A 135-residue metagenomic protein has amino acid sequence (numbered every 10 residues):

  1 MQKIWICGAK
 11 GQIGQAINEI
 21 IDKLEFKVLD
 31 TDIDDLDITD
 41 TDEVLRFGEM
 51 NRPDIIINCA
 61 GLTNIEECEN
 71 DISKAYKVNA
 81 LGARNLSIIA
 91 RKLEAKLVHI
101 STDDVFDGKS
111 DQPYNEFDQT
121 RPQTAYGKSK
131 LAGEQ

Functional and structural regions predicted by a protein language model:
K3-K23: N-terminal Rossmann NAD(P)H-binding glycine-rich loop of SDR-like oxidoreductase domains
C7, T31, I56-A60, L97-D103: SDR active-site strand-loop-helix element
G14, I65-E66, F106-G108: Glycine/Thr-rich phosphate-binding loops of Rossmann-like dinucleotide-binding domains
D22-R46: Adenosine-cofactor binding site in Rossmann-like domains, unifying the SAM/SAH pocket of S-adenosylmethionine-dependent
L24, N51, K92-L93: Helix C-cap/helix->beta junction micro-motif
K27, L81, K96: Residue-level detector of anion-binding/catalytic polar loops
T41-V78: NAD(P)H-binding glycine-rich loop region in Rossmannoid oxidoreductase-like domains and their noncatalytic homologs
N70, K77, L81-N85, K92 (+1 more regions): Catalytic helix-loop patch of NAD(P)-dependent Rossmann-fold dehydrogenases
